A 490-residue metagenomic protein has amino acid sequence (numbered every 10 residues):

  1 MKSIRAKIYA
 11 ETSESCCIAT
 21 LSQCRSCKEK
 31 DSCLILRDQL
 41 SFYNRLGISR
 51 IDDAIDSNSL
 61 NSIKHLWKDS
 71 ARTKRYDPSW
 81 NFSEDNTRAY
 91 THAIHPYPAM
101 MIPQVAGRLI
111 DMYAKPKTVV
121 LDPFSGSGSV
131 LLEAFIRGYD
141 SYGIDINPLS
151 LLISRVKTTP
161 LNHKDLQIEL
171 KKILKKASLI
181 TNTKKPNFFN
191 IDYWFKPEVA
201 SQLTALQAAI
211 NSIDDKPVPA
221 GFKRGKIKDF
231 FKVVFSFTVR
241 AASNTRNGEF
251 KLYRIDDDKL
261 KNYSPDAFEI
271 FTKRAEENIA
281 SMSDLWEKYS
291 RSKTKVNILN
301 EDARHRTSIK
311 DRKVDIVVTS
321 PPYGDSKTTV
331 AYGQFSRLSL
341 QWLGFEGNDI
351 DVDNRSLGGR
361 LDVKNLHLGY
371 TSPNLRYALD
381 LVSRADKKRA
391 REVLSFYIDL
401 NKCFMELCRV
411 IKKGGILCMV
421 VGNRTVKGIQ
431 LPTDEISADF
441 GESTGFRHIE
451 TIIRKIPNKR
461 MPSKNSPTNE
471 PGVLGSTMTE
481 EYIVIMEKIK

Functional and structural regions predicted by a protein language model:
A6-R37: Cysteine-cluster motifs in flexible loop/terminal segments that predominantly coordinate metals
D38-N44, L60-P116, R137, Y142-P373 (+5 more regions): Nucleic-acid modification enzymes, centered on SAM-dependent nucleic-acid methyltransferases
K117-P123: Conserved class I S-adenosyl-L-methionine
S129-R137: Conserved SAM-binding loop of SAM-dependent methyltransferases across substrates and taxa, primarily the Class I
F345-I350, G415-V421: Conserved beta-strand signature within the Rossmann-like core of class I S-adenosyl-L-methionine
K387-I398, N423-P432, P471-T477: Short, contiguous acidic/charged loop-to-helix segments that flank catalytic cores in large enzymes
N401-K413: A short glycine-rich, Lys/Arg-flanked "PGG" loop and its adjoining helix->strand segment in the class I
K412, T468-K490: Core SAM-dependent methyltransferase catalytic element
